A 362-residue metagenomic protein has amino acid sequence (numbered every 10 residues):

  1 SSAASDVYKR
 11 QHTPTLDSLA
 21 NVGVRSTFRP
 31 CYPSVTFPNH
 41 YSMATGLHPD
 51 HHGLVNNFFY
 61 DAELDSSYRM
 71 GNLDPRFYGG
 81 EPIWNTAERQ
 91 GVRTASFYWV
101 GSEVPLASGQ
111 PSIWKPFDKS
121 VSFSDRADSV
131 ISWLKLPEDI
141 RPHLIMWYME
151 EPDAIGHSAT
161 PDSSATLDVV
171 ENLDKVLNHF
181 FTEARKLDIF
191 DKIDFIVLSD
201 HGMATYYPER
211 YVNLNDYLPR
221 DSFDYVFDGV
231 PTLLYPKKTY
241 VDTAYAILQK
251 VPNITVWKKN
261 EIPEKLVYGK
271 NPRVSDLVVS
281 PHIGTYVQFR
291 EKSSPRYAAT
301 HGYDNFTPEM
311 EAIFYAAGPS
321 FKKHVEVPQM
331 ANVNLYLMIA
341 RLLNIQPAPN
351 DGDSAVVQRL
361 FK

Functional and structural regions predicted by a protein language model:
S1-Y8: Short, small-residue-biased leader/transition segments that mark boundaries at the very start of proteins
K9-D50: Short, structured active-site-proximal loop/turn typified by the sulfatase FGly-forming signature C/S-X-P-X-R
T15, N172-N213: Metal-dependent active-site segment of extracytoplasmic phospho-/sulfohydrolases and closely related
V22-R25, H51, Q90-A95, I140-I145 (+4 more regions): Loop/turn elements at helix/coil->beta-strand transitions in domains of secreted/extracellular proteins
G46-T160: His/Asp/Glu-rich, glycine-adjacent segments that coordinate divalent cations and/or stabilize oxyanion chemistry on
S112-L134, T166-D174, L218-V230: Acidic, His- and aromatic-enriched active-site or binding-groove loops in soluble protein domains that engage sugars
V226-E326, M330-M338: Active-site neighborhoods of enzymes that stabilize oxyanions during catalysis
